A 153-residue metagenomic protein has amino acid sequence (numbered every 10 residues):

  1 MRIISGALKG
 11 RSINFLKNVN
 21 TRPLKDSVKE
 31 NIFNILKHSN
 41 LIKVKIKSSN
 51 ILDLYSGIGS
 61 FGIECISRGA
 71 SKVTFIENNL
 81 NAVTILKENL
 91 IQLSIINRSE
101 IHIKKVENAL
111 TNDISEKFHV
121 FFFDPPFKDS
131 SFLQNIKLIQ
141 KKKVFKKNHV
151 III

Functional and structural regions predicted by a protein language model:
M1-I153: Class I S-adenosyl-L-methionine-dependent methyltransferase catalytic core
